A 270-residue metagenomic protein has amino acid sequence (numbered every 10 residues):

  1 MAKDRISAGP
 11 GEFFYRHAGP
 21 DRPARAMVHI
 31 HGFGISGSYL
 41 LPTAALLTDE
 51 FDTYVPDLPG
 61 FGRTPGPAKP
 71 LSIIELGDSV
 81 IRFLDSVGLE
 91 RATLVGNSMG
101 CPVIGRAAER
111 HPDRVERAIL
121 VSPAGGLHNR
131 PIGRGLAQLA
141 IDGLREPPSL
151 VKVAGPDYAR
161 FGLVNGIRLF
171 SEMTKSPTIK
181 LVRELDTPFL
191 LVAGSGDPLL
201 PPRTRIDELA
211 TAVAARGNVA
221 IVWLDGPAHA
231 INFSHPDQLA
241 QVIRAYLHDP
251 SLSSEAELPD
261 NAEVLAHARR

Functional and structural regions predicted by a protein language model:
G9-P10, R16, S38, Y54-V95 (+1 more regions): Active-site loop/oxyanion-hole signature of alpha/beta-hydrolase fold enzymes
F14-R63: Conserved HGGG/HGGXW glycine-rich cap/lid loop of the alpha/beta-hydrolase fold
P102-R110, R114-E146: Flexible "cap/lid" loop of the alpha/beta hydrolase fold
V153-K180: Hydrophobic, aromatic-rich cap/lid helix
L185, L191-A193, D197: Short beta-strand/loop motif that positions the catalytic acidic residue of the alpha/beta-hydrolase fold
T187, P201-T211: Short alpha-helix in the alpha/beta-hydrolase fold that links the catalytic acid
G196-L200, H229: Acidic catalytic loop of the alpha/beta-hydrolase fold
P227-A240: Catalytic histidine-centered segment of alpha/beta-hydrolase-like enzymes
